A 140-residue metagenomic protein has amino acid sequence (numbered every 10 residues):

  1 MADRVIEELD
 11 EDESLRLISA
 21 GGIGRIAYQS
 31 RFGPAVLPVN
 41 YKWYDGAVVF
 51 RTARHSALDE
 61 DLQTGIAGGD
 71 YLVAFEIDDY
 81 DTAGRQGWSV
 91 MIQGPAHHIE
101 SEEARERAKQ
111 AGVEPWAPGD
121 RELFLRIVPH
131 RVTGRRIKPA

Functional and structural regions predicted by a protein language model:
M1-S19: Extreme N-terminal tail/first-helix region
A2-D3, V73-A140: Charged, gly/pro-rich active-site loop segments
S19-G21, V36, W43-D45, A67-L72 (+2 more regions): Short connector loops at helix/strand junctions that flank enzyme active sites, especially segments positioning acidic
G21-R54: Short beta-strand segments
V36, V49-R51, L58-E60, G84-R85 (+1 more regions): Short acidic/glycine-rich loop or secondary-structure boundary segments that cap or lie
Y44-G65, V73: Compact nucleic-acid interaction/catalytic patches
